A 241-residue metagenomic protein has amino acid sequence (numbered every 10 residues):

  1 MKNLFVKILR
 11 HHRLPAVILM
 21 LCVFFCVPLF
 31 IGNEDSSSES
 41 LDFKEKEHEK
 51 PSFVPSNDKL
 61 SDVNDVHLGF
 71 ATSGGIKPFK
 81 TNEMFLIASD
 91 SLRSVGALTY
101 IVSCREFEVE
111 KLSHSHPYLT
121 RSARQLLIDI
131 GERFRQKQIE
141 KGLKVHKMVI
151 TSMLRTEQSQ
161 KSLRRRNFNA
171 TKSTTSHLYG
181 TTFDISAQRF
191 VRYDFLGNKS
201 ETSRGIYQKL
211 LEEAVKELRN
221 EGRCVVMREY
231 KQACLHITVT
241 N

Functional and structural regions predicted by a protein language model:
K2-L21: N-terminal Sec-pathway targeting helices
F24-G131, Q136-I139, Y230, T240-N241: Extracytoplasmic cell-surface/polysaccharide-interacting catalytic and binding patches
V109-S122, M148-I150, F195-G205, T238-T240: Second-shell loop/turn segments in exported
L119-L126, I130, K144, S159 (+1 more regions): Stable alpha-helical elements in mature extracytoplasmic
L126-K141, R166, A170, E213-E221: Structured segments of extracytoplasmic/periplasmic soluble domains in secreted or envelope-associated proteins
L143-Q160: Acidic helix-start/capping segments at beta-turn-to-alpha-helix junctions
E157-S173: Charged, often glycine-rich, active-site loop that binds/positions anionic groups
S173-N241: Catalytic cores and adjacent binding grooves of peptidoglycan-active enzymes
